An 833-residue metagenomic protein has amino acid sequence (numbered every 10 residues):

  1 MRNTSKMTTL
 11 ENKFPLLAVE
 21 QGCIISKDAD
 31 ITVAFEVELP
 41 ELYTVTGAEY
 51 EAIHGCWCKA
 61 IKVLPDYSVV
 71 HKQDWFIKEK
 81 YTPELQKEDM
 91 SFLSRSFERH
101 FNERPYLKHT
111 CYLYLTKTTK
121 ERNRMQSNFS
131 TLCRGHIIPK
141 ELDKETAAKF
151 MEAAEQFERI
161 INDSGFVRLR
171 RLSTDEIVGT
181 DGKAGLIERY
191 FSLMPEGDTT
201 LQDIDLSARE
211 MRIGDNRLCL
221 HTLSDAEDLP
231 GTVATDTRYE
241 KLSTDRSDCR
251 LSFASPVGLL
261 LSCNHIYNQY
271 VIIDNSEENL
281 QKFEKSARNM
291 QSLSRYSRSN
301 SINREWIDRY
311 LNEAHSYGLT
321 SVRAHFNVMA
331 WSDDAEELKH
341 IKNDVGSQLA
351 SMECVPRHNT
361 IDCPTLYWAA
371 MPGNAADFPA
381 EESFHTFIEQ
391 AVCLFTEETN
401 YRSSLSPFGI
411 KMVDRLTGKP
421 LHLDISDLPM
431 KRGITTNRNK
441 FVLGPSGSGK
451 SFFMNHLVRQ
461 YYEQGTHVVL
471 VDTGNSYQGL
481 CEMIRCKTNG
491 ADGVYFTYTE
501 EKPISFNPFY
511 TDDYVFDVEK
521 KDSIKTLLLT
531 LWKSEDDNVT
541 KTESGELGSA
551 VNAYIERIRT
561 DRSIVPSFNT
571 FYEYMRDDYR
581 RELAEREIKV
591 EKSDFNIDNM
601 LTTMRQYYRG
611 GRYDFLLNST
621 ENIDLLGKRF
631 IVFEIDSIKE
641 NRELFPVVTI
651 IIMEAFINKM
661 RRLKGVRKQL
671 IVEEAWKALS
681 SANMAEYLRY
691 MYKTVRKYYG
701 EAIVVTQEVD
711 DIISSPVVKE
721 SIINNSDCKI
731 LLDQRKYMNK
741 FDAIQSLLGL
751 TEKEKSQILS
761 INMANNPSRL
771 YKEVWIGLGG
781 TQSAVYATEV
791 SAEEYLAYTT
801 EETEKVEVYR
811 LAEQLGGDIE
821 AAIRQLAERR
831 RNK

Functional and structural regions predicted by a protein language model:
M1-E398: Extended, folded cores of ATP/NTP-driven motor/assembly subunits in large transport and secretion machines
C23-A29, N102-L107, S316-S321, V413-R415 (+3 more regions): Short glycine/proline-enriched loop/turn "hinge" motifs that connect secondary-structure elements and lie
I31, H109-C111, H467, R629 (+1 more regions): The start of beta-strands in P-loop NTPase/AAA+ ATPase cores
G47-V63, L261-S262, C354-V355, T365-L421 (+7 more regions): P-loop NTPase motor domains
L85-M90, S127-L132, G373-A376, M483-T488 (+5 more regions): Short secondary-structure boundary/capping segments
H100, V515-T570, P716-K833: P-loop NTPase motor core of the ASCE superfamily
L132-I160, G444-G449, A797-A822: Short, cationic low-complexity segments
S426-S448, F452-R459, V468-Q478, V494-K502 (+2 more regions): Conserved P-loop NTPase motor cores
